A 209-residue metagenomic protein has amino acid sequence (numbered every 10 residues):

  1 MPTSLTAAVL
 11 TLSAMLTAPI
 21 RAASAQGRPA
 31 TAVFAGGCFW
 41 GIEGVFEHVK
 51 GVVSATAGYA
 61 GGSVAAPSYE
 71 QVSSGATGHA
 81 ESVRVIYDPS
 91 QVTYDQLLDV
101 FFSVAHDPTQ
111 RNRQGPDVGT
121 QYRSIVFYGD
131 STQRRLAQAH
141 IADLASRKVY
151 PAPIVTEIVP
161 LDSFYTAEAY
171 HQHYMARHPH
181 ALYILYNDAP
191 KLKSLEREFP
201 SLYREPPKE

Functional and structural regions predicted by a protein language model:
P2-L5, L12-E209: Flexible coil/turn and secondary-structure edge motifs
